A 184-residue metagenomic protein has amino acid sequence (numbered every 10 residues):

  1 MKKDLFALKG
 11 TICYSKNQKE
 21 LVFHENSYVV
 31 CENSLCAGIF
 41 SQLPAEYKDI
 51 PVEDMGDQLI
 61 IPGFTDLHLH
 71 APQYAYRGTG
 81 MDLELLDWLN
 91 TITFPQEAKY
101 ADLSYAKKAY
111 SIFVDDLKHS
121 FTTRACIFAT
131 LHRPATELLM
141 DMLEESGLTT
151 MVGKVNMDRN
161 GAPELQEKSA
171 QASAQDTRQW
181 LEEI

Functional and structural regions predicted by a protein language model:
M1-Y47: N-terminal metal-binding scaffold of metallo-dependent hydrolase/deaminase domains
K2-K9, E46-W88, S111, K118-H119: Replace "His-x-His-based motif
R77-A106, R159-A170: Active-site gating loops and adjacent loop-to-helix segments of metal-dependent hydrolytic enzymes
D102-D115, T136, A170-T177: Short, acidic/polar
D116-S120, E145: Alpha-helix C-terminal capping segments
T123-R124: Short acidic/polar active-site loop segments enriched in Thr and Asp
A129-R133: Divalent-metal (often Zn2+) His-rich catalytic cores of metallo-beta-lactamase-fold enzymes
P134-I184: Metal-coordinating catalytic core of metallo-dependent amide/deamination hydrolases
